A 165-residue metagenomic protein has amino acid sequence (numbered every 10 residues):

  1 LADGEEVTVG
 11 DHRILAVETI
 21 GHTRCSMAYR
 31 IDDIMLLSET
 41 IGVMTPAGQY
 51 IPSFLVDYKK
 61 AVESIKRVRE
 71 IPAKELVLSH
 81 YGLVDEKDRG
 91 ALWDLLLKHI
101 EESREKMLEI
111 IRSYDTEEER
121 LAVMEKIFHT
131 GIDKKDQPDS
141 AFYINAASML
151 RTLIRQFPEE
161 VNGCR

Functional and structural regions predicted by a protein language model:
L1-D3: Short acidic-hydrophobic, aromatic-tinged amphipathic segments that line or gate anion-handling sites
E5-V9: Short acidic-hydrophobic surface loop/beta-edge motif
G10, P52, I110-I111: Short N-terminal micro-motifs specific to bacterial/archaeal maturation and metal-cluster initiation sites
R13-I20, R24-W93: Metallo-beta-lactamase
V56-K60, H99, M149: Soluble or luminal CAZymes and related metallo-dependent hydrolases
A91-I110: C-terminal functional module detector
E109-R165: C-terminal regulatory/interaction regions
